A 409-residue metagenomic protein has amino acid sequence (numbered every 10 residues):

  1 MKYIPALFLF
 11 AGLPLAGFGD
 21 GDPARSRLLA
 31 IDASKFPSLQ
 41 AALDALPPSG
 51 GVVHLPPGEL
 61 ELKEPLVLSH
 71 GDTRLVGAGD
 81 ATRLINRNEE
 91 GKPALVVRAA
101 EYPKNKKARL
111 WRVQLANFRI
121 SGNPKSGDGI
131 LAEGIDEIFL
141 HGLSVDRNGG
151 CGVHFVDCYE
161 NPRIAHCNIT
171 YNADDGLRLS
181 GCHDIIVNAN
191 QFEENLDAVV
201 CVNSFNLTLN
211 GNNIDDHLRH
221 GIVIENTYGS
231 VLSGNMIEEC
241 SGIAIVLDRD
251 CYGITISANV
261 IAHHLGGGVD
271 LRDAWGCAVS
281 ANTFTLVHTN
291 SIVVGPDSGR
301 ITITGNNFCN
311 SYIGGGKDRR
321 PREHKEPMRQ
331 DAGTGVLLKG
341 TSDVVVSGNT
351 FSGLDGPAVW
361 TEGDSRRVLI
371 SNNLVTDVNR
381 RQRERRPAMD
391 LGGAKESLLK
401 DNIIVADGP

Functional and structural regions predicted by a protein language model:
A16-A41: Right-handed parallel beta-helix/beta-solenoid
S34-Q40, S49-R74, A78-G91, I120: N-terminal extracellular ligand-recognition/capping segment immediately after the signal peptide
L39-L46, E61-H70, I85, N105-K107 (+3 more regions): Short, T/G/N/S-enriched strand-turn elements that build extracellular solenoid repeat scaffolds
L62-K63, G122-K125, R147-G150, C158 (+21 more regions): Surface-exposed loop/turn segments connecting beta-strands in extracellular beta-rich domains
R74, L95-A116, A132-H141, D157-A165 (+9 more regions): Surface-exposed loop/turn motifs in large extracellular/passenger domains
I85-N105, G122-G129, C151-H154, P162 (+12 more regions): Acidic/polar low-complexity surface segments
K106-N203, N213: Right-handed parallel beta-helix
